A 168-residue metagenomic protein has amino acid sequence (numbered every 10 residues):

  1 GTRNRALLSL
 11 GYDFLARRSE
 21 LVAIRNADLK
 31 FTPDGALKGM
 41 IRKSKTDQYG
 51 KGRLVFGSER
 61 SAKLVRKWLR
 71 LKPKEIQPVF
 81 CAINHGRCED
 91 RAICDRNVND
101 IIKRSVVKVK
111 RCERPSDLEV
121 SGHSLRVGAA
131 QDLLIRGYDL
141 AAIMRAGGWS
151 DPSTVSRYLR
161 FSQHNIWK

Functional and structural regions predicted by a protein language model:
G1-G128, D132-K168: Conserved catalytic core of the tyrosine transesterase superfamily
